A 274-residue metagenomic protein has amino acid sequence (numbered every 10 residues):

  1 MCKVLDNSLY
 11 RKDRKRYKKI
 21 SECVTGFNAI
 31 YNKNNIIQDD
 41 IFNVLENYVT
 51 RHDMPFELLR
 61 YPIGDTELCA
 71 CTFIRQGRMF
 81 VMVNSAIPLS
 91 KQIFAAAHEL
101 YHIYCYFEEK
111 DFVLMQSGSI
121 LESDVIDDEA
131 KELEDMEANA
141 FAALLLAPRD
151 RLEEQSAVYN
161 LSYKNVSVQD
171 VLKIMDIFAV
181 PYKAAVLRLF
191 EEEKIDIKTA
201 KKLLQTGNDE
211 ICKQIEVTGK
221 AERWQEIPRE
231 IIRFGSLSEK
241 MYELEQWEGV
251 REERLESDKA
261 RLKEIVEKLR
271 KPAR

Functional and structural regions predicted by a protein language model:
M1-R274: Active-site hotspot residues in diverse enzymes, especially metal/ion-binding acidic/histidine motifs
